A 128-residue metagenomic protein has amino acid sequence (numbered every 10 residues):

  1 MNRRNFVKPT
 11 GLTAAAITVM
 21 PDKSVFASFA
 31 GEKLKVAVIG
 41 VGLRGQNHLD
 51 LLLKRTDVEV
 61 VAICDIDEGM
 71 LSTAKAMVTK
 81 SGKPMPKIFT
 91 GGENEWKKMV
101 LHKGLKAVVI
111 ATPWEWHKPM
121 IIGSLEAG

Functional and structural regions predicted by a protein language model:
M1-A127: N-terminal glycine-/serine-/threonine-rich beta1-alpha1-beta2 phosphate-ribose binding loop of Rossmann-like
